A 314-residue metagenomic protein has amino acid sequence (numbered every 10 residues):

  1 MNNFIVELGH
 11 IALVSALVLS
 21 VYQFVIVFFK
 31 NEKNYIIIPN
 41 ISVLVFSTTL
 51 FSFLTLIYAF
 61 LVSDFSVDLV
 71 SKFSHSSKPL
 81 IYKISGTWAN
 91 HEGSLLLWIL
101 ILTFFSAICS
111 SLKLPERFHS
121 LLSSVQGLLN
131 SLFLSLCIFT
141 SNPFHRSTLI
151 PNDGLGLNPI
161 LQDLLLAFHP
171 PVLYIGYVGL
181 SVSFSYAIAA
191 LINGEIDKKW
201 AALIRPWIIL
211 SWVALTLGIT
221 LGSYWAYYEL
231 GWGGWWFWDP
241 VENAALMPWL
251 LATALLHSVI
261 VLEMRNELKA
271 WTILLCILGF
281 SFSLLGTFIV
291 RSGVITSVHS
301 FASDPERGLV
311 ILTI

Functional and structural regions predicted by a protein language model:
M1-I314: Polytopic transmembrane helical bundles with strong interfacial aromatic enrichment
